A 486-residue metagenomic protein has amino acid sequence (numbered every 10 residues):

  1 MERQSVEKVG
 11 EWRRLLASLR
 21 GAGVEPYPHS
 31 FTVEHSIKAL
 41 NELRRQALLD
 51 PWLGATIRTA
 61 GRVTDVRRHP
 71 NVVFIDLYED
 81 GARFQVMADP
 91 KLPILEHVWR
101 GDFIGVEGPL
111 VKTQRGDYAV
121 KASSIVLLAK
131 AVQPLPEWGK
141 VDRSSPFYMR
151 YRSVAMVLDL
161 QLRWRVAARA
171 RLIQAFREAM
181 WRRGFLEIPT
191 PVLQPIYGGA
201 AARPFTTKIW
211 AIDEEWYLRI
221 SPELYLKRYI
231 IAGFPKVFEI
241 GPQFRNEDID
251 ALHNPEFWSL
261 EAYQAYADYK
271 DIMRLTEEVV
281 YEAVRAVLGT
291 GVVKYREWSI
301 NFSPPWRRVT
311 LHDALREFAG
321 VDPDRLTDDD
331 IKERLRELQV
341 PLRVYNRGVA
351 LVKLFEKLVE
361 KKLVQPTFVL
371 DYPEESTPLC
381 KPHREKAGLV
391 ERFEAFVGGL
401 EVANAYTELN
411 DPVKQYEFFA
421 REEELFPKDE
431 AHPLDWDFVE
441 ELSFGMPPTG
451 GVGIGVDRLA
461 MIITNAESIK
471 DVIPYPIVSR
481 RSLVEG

Functional and structural regions predicted by a protein language model:
M1-G486: Class II aminoacyl-tRNA synthetase catalytic cores and aaRS-like
